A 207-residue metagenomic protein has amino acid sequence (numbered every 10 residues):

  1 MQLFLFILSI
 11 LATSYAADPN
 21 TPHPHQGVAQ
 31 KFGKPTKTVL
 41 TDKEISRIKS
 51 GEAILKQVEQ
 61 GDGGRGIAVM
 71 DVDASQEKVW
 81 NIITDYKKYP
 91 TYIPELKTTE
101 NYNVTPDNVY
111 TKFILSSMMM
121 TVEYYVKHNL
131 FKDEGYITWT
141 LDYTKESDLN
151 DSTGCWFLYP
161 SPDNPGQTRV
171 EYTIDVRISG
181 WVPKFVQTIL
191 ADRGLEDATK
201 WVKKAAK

Functional and structural regions predicted by a protein language model:
M1-I7: Sec-dependent signal peptide recognition, specifically the positively charged N-region followed immediately by
L8-A16: Hydrophobic h-region of N-terminal signal peptides that target proteins for export in Gram-negative bacteria
A17-V104, D197: Hydrophobic ligand-binding cavity/cleft-lining segments
T41, G66-A68, V109-T111, Y124-V126 (+2 more regions): Hydrophobic residues positioned within well-ordered beta-strands of beta-sheet architectures
K56-G63, D71, P90, P94 (+2 more regions): Glycine-rich portal/gate segments that line the openings of hydrophobic small-molecule binding cavities
D71-S75, I114-S116, F131, Y159 (+2 more regions): Solvent-exposed residues in well-ordered beta-strands and their adjoining turns, especially edge/terminal strands
Y143-E196: Beta-strand/loop substructures that line and gate deep hydrophobic ligand-binding cavities in soluble
